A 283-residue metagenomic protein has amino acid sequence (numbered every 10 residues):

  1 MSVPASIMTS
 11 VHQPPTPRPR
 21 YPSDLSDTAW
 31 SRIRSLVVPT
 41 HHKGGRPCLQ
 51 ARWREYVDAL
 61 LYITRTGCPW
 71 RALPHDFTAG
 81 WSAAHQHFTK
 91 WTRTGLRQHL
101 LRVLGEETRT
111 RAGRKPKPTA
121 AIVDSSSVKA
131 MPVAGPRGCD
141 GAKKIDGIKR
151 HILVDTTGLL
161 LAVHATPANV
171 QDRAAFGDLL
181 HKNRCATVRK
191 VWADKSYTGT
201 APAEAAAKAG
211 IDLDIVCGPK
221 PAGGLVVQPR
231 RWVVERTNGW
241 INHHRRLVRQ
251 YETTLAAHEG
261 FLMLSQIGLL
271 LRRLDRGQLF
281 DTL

Functional and structural regions predicted by a protein language model:
M1-L283: Short alpha-helical elements
